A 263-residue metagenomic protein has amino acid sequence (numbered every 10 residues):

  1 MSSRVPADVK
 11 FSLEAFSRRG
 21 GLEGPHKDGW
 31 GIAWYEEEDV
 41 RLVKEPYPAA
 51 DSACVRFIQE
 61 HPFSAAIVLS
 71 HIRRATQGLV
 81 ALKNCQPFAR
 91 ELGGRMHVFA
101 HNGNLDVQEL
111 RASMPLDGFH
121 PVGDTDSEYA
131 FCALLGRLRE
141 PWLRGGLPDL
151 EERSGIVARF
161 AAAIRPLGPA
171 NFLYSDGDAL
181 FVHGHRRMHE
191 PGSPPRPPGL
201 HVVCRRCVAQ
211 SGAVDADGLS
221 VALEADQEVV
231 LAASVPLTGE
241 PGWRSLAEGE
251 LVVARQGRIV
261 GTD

Functional and structural regions predicted by a protein language model:
M1-A50, G249-V253, G257-D263: Extreme N-terminus nucleophile/cap motif
G29-A66, S70-H71, G184-R187: Structured interaction and signal-relay segments at domain junctions
P46-I58, I72-G94, R111-D117: Short acidic (Asp/Glu) patches
I67, G145-R186: Catalytic core of PPM/PP2C metal-dependent serine/threonine phosphatase domains
H97-V107: Conserved beta-strand-loop-short alpha-helix elements that form and flank the Mn2+/Mg2+-coordinating active site
V107-E109, S113-P141: Glycine-rich phosphate-binding loop plus the immediately following alpha-helix
D178-S211: Helix-loop elements that line ligand-binding/catalytic pockets
H201-E250: A conserved acidic, glycine/proline-rich C-terminal tail/linker
